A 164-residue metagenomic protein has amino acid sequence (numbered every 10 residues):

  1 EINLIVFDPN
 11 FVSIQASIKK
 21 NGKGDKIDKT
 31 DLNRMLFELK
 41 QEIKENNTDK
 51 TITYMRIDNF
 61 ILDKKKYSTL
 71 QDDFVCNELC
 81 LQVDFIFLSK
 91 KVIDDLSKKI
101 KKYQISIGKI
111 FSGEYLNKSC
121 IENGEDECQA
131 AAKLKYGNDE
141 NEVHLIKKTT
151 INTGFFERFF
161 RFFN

Functional and structural regions predicted by a protein language model:
E1-N3: N-terminal glycine/serine-rich phosphate-binding loop of ATP-dependent small-molecule kinases, especially carbohydrate
V6-N164: Nucleotide/phosphate-binding catalytic cleft detector across ATP-hydrolyzing and phosphate-transferring enzymes
